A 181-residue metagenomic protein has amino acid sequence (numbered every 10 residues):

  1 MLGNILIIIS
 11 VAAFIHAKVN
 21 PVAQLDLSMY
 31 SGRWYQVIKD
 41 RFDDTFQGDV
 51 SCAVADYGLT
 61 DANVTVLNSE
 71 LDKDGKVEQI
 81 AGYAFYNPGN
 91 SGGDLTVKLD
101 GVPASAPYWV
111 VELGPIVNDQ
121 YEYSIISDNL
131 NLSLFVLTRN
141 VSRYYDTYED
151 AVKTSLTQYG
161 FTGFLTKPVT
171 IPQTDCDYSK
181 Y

Functional and structural regions predicted by a protein language model:
G3-N4, I9-Y181: A beta-rich soluble binding module of mature secreted/lumenal proteins
